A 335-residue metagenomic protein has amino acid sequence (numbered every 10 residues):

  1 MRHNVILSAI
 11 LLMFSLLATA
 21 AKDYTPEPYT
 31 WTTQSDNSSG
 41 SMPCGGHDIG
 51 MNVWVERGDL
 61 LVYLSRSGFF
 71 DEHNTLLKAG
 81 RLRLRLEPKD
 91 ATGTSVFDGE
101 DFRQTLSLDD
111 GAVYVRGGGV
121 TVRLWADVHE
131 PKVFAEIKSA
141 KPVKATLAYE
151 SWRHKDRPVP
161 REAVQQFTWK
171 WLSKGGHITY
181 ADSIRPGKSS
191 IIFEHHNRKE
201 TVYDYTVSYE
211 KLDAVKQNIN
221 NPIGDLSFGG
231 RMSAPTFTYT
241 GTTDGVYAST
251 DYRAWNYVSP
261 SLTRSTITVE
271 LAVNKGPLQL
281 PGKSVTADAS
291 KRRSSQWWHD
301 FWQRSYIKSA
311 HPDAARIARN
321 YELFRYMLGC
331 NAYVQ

Functional and structural regions predicted by a protein language model:
M1-V5: Positively charged n-region of N-terminal signal peptides that target proteins for export
I6-I10: Sec-dependent N-terminal signal peptides
L11-T19: Hydrophobic h-region of N-terminal signal peptides that target proteins for export in Gram-negative bacteria
K22-Q335: Aromatic-residue-lined binding/catalytic grooves and analogous aromatic/hydrophobic interfacial grooves in multimeric
